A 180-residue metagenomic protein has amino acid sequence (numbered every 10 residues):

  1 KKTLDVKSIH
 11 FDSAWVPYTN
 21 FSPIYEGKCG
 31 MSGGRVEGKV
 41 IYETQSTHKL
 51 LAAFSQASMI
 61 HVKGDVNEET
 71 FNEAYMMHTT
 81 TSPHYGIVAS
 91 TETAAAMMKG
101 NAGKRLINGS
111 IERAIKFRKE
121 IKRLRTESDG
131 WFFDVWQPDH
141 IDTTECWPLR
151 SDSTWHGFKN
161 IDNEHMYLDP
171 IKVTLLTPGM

Functional and structural regions predicted by a protein language model:
K1-R125: Conserved PLP-enzyme active-site core in the AAT-like
A102-M180: Conserved small-domain helix->loop->beta segment predominantly found in fold-type I
